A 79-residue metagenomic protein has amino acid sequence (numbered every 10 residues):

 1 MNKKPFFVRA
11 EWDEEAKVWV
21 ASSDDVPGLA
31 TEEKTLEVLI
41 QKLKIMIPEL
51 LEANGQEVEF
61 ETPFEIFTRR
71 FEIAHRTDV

Functional and structural regions predicted by a protein language model:
M1-R9, E37-V79: Short, charged, surface-exposed hinge/linker loops at domain edges that act as mobile lids or interdomain connectors
F6, D25-P27: Short amphipathic alpha-helical segments
E11-D25: Short aromatic-glycine-(Arg/Gly/Cys) micro-motifs in beta-strand/loop hairpins
K17, G28-L29, A53: A generic signature of intrinsically disordered, low-complexity regions enriched in glycine/proline and charged/polar
V18-V20, T31, Q41: Short acidic, gly/pro-rich beta-turn/loop elements at beta-sheet edges and active-site/ligand-binding grooves
P27-V38: A short, exposed loop/beta-hairpin motif centered on an aromatic-Gly-Thr core
